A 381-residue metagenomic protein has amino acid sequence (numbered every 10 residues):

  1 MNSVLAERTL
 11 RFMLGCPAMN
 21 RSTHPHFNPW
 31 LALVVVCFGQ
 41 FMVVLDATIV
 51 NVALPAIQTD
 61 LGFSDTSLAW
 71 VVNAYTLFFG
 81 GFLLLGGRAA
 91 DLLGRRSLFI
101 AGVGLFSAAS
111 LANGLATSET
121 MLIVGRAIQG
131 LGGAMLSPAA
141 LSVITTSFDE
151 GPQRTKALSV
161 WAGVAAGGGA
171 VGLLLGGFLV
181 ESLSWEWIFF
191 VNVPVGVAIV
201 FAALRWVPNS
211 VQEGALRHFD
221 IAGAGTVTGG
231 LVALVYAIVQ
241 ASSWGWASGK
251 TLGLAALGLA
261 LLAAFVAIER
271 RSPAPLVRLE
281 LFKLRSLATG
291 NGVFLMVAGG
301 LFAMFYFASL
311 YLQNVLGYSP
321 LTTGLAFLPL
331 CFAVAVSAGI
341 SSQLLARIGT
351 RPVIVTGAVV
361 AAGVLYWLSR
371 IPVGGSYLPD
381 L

Functional and structural regions predicted by a protein language model:
M1-H26: Intrinsic disorder in cytosolic terminal tails and internal cytosolic loops of multi-pass membrane transporters
M19-R205, S341, I348, P352-S369: Transmembrane-helix bundle of Major Facilitator Superfamily
H24, N28, S64, M121-V124 (+8 more regions): Membrane-interfacial loop-to-transmembrane-helix junctions in polytopic alpha-helical membrane proteins
W30-L45, V50-V52, D65, G249-L261 (+1 more regions): 12-transmembrane solute porter fold
V44, T76, G130-L131, A166 (+5 more regions): Residue-level hotspots within the lipid-embedded alpha helices of multi-pass solute transporters
G81, M135, G229-V232, A303: Residue-level signal for the membrane-embedded core of alpha-helical transmembrane segments, especially mid-helix
T146, A215, I238-V239, S342 (+1 more regions): Juxtamembrane helix-loop boundary signature in multi-pass membrane transporters
S159, E181-G300, Y318: Hydrophobic transmembrane-helix bundles of small-molecule transporters
